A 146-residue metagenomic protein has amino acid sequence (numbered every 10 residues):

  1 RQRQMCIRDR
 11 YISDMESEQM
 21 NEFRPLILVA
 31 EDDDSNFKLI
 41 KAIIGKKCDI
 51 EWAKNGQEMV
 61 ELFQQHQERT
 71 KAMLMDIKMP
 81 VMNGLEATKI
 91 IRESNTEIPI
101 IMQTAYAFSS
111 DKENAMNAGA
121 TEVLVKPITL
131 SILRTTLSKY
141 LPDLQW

Functional and structural regions predicted by a protein language model:
Q2-I7: Short, small-residue-biased leader/transition segments that mark boundaries at the very start of proteins
E31: Conserved acidic carboxylate
K38-G45: Charged docking surfaces used in two-component/phosphorelay signaling
W52-A72: Acidic, metal-coordinating helix/loop segments flanking the phosphotransfer/catalytic sites of two-component signaling
M79: Receiver (REC) domain active-site loop signature in two-component systems and cognate sites in sensor histidine kinases
K126: A Lys-centered signature of the CheY-like receiver
